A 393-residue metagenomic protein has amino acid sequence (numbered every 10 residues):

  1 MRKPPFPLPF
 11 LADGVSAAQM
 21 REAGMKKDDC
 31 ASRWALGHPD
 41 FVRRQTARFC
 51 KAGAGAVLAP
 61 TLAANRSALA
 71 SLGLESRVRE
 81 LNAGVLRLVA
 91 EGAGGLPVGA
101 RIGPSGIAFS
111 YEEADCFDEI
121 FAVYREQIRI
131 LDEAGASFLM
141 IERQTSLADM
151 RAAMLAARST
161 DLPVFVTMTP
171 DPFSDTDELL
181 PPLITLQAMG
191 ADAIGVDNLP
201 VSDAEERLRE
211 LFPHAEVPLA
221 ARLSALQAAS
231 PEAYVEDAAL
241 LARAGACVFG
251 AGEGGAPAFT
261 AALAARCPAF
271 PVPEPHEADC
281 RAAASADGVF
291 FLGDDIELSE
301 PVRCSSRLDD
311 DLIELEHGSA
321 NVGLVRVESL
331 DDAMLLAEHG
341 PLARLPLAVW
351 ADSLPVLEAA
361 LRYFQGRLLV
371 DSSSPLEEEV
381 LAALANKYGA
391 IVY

Functional and structural regions predicted by a protein language model:
M1-Y393: Domain-level signal for soluble alpha/beta catalytic cores
